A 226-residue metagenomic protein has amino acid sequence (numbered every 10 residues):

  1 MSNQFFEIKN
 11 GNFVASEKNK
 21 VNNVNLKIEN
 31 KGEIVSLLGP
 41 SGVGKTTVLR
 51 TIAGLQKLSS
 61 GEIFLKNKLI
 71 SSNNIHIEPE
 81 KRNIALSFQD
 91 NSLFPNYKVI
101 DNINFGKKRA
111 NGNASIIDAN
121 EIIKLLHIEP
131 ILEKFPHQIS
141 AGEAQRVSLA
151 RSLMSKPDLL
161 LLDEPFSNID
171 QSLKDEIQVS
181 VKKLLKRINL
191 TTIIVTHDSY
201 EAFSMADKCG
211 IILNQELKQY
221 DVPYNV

Functional and structural regions predicted by a protein language model:
G61-S72: Conserved ABC transporter NBD signature motif
I70-A85, R109: ABC ATPase NBD coupling module
Y97-I116, L125: ABC-type ATPase nucleotide-binding domains, specifically the catalytic core motifs of the NBD
A114-I131, K182-K186: Conserved ABC ATPase "signature" region
F135-I139, E143-Q145: Conserved ABC ATPase signature
M154-D158: A short, proline-enriched helix->beta-strand linker immediately N-terminal to the Walker B motif in ABC-type P-loop
L160-E164: Catalytic Walker B motif of ABC-type/P-loop ATPase nucleotide-binding domains
